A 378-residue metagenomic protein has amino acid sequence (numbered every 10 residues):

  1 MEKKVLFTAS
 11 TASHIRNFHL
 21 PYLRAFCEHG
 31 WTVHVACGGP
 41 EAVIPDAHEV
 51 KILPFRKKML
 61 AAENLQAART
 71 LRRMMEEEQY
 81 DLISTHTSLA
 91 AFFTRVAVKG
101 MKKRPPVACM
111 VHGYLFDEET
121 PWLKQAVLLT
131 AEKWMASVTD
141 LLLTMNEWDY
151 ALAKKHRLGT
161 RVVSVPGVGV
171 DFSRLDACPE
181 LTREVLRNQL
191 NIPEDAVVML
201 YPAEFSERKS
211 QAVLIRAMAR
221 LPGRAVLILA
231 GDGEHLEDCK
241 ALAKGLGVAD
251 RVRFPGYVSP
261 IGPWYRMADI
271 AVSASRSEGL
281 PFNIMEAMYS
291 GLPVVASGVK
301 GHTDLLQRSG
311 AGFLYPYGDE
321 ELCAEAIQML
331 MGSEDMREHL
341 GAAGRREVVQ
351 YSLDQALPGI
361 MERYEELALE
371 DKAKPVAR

Functional and structural regions predicted by a protein language model:
R16-P21, V197-R220, E234-K240, E321: A conserved mid-protein helix/loop that constitutes part of the nucleotide-sugar donor-binding site
K51-I52, K133-R183: Donor nucleotide-sugar binding/catalytic pocket of nucleotide-sugar-dependent glycosyltransferases
T70, D176-I192, M336: A short helix/loop element that forms part of the nucleotide-sugar donor recognition site in Leloir-type
T85-A91, V111: Short His-centered aromatic/hydrophobic patch
V185-N188, L322, M329, M336-Q350 (+1 more regions): A short, well-ordered alpha-helix in the C-terminal region of glycosyltransferases
Y257, R276: Aromatic "clamp/platform" in nucleotide-sugar-dependent glycosyltransferases that forms part of the donor/acceptor
P293-A296: Short hydrophobic beta-strand element within catalytic cores of glycosyltransferases and related nucleotide-activated
R308-S309, F313-E320, M329-E334: Conserved acidic donor-binding segment of nucleotide-sugar-dependent glycosyltransferases
